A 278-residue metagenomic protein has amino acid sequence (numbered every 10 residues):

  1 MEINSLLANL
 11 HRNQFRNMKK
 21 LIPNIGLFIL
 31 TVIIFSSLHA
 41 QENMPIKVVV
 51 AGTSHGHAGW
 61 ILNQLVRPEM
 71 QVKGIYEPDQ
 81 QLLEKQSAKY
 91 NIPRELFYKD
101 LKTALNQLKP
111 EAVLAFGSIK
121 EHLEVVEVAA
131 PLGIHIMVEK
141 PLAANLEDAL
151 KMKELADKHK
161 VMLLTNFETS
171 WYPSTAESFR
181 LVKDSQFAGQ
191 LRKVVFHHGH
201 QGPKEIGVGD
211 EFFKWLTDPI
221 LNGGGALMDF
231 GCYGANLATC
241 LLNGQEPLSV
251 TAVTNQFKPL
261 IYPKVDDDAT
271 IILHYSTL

Functional and structural regions predicted by a protein language model:
L10-G26: Bacterial N-terminal signal peptides that target proteins for export
G26-S36: Bacterial N-terminal signal peptides
L38-N91: N-terminal Rossmann-like dinucleotide-binding module
V50, V138, L163-T165: Hydrophobic residues in well-ordered beta-strands that form the structural core
G56, Y172-V253, F257-I261: Predominantly a Rossmann-like dinucleotide-binding segment in NAD(P)-dependent oxidoreductases
I92-L155: Beta-loop-alpha module in the N-terminal Rossmann-like domain of NAD(P)-dependent dehydrogenases, especially those
K151-T169, R192: Rossmann-fold dehydrogenase core element
D266, I271-T277: Active-site beta-strand termini and strand-to-loop segments that position acidic
